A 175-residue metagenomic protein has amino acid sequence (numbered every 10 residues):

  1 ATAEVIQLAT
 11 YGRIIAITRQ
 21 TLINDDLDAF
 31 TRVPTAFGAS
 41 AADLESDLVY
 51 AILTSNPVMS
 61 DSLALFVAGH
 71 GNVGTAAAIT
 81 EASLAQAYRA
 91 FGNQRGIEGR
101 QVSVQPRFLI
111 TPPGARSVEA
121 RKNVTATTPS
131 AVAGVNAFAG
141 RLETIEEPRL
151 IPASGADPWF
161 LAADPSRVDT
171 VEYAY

Functional and structural regions predicted by a protein language model:
A1-A9: Assembly/oligomerization interface modules of large self-assembling protein complexes
L8-G12, V104, A156: Short, solvent-exposed loop/turn segments at the edges of secondary structure
R13, I17-R32, A36-Q94: Alpha-helical scaffold segments that mediate packing/assembly in large oligomeric complexes
R19, P113-G114: Residues immediately flanking
T54-V58, Q105-P112: A glycine-rich phosphate-binding loop feature that marks nucleotide/adenosyl-phosphate handling sites
A68-G74, A78-N93, R107-F108, G114-Y175: Sequence/fold signature of self-assembling virion shell proteins
I97, V102-P106: Short gly/pro-enriched beta-turn/loop segments at secondary-structure junctions
